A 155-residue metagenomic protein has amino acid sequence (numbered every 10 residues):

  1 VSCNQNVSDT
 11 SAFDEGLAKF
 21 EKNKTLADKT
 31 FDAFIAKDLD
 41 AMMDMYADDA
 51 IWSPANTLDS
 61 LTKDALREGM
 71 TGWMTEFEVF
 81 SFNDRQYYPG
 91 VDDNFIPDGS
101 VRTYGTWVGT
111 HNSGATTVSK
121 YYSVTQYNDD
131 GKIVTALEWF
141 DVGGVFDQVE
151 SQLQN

Functional and structural regions predicted by a protein language model:
C3-A36, D40, D44, N155: Short, low-complexity N-terminal intrinsically disordered segments enriched in polar/charged residues
T30, A41-M43, A50, L66 (+3 more regions): Hydrophobic pocket/interface hotspot
L39-D93, P97: A solvent-exposed, acidic/Ser-Thr-rich amphipathic alpha-helical stretch
D59, V108-V118: Short, cysteine-centered beta-strand-loop-beta hairpins and adjacent loop/turn segments enriched in charged/polar
D92-G99, N112, Q126-K132: A short, structured loop/turn motif at beta-sheet edges
P97-W107: A short hydrophobic beta-strand element
R102, T116-S123: Short, surface-exposed coil-to-beta transition loops
V134-N155: Low-complexity, intrinsically disordered terminal/linker segments enriched in charged and Gly/Pro repeats
